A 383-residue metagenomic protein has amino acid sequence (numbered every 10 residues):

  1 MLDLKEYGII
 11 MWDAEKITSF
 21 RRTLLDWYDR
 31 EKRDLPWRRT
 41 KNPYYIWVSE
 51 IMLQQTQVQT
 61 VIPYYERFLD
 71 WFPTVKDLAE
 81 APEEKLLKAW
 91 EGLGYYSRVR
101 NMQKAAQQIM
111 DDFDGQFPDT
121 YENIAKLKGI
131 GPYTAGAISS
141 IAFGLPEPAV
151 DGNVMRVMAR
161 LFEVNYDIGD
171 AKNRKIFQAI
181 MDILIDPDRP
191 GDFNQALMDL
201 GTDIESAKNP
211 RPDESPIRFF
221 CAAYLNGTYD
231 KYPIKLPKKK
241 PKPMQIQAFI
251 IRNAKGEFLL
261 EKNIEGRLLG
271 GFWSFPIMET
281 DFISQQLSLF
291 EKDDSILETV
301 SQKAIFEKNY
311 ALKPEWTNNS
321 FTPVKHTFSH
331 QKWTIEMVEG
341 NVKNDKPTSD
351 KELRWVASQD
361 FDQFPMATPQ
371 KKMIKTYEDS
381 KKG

Functional and structural regions predicted by a protein language model:
M1-R33, R39, T202-G383: Intrinsically disordered, low-complexity, charged terminal extensions of DNA damage-control enzymes
D3-E15, T23, W27-R211, I217-N226 (+1 more regions): Catalytic cores of DNA base-excision repair glycosylases
